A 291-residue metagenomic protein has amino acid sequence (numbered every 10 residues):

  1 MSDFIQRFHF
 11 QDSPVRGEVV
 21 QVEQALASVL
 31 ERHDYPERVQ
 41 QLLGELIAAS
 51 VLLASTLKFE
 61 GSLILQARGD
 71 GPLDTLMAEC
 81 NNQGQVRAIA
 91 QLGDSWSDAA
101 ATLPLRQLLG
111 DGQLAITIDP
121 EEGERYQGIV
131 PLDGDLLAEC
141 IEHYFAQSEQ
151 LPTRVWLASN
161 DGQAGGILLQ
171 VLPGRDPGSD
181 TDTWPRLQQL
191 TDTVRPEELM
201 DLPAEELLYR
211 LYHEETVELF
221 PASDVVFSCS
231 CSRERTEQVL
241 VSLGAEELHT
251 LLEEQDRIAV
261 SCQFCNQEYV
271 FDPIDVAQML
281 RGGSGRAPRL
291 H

Functional and structural regions predicted by a protein language model:
M1-P221: Interaction interfaces in information-processing and related assembly proteins
T191-H291: Cys/His-clustered metal-coordination modules, chiefly Zn-binding fingers
